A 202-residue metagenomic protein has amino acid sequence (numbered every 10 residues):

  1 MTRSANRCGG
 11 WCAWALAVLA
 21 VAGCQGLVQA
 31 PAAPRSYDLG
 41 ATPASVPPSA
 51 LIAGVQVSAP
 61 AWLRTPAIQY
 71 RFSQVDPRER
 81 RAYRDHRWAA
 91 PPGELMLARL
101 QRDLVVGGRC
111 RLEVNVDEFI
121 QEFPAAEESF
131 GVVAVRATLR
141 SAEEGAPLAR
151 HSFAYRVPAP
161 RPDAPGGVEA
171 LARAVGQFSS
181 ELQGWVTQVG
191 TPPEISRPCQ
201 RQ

Functional and structural regions predicted by a protein language model:
M1-C24: Sec-dependent bacterial lipoprotein signal peptides
C24-A89, V189-Q202: A structural "domain/chain start" motif
Q25-G40, A98, R102-E144: Surface-exposed short loop/turn segments
L51-S58, Q69-R71, R111-D117, V132-T138 (+1 more regions): Soluble periplasmic/extracytoplasmic beta-strand elements of cell-envelope proteins
D76-R87, E144-G184, Q188: Short secondary-structure boundary motifs at beta->alpha junctions and helix caps
R78-G107: Mid-chain, structured segments of secreted extracytoplasmic proteins
Q101, V105, Q183-T191: Sec-exported extracytoplasmic/periplasmic mature domains
